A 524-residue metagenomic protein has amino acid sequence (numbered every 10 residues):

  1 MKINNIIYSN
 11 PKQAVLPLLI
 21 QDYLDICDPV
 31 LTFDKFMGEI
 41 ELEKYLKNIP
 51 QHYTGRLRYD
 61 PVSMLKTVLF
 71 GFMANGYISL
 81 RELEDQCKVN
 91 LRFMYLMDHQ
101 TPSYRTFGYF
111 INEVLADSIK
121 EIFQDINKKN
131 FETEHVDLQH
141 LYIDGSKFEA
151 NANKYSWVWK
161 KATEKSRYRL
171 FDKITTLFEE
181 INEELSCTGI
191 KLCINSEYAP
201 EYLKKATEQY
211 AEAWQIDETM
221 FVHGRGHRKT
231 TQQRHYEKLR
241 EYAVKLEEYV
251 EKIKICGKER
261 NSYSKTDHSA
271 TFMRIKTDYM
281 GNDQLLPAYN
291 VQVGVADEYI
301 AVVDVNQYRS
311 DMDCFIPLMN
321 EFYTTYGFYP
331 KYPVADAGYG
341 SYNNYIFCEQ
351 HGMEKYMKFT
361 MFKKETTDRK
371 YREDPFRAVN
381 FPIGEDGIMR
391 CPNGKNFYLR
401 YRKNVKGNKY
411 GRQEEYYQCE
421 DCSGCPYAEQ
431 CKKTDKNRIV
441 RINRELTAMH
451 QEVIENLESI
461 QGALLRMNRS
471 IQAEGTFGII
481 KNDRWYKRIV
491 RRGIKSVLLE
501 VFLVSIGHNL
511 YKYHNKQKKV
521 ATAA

Functional and structural regions predicted by a protein language model:
M1-L31: Hydrophobic alpha-helical membrane-insertion signals
M1-N5, Q51-G55, Q461-L464: A ubiquitous short alpha-helical element
I7, V68, G76-V89, Q100-A524: Anion-binding and metal-coordination hotspots
L16, I20, L42-Y45, S269 (+2 more regions): Glycine-rich, flexible loop/turn motifs
D22, G55-D60, F72-G76, L96 (+2 more regions): Short secondary-structure transition/capping motifs
I26-K66, F72: Basic, short loop/linker segments at the boundary and entry of helix-turn-helix/winged-helix-like folds
E41-E43, Y53, P61, C87-M97 (+1 more regions): Helical catalytic core of nucleic-acid polymerases
